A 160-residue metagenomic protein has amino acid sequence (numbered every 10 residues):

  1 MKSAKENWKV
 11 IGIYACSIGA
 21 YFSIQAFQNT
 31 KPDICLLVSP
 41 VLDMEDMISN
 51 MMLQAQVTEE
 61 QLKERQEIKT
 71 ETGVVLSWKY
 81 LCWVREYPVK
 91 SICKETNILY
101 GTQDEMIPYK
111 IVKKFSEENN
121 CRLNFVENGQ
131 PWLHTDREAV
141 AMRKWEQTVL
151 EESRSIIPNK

Functional and structural regions predicted by a protein language model:
M1, S23, V112: Aromatic/hydrophobic pocket-lining residues that form π-stacking "cages" and hydrophobic walls in ligand
M1-K9: Conserved acidic catalytic loop of the alpha/beta-hydrolase fold
V10-I13, C35: Conserved alpha/beta-hydrolase fold motif
Y14-S23: Gly/Ala-rich beta-loop-alpha elbow adjacent to hydrolase catalytic centers
A26-F27: Aromatic pocket-lining residues of Rossmann-like dinucleotide-binding sites
T30-K114, E118-F125, G129-P158: The alpha/beta-hydrolase serine catalytic core
